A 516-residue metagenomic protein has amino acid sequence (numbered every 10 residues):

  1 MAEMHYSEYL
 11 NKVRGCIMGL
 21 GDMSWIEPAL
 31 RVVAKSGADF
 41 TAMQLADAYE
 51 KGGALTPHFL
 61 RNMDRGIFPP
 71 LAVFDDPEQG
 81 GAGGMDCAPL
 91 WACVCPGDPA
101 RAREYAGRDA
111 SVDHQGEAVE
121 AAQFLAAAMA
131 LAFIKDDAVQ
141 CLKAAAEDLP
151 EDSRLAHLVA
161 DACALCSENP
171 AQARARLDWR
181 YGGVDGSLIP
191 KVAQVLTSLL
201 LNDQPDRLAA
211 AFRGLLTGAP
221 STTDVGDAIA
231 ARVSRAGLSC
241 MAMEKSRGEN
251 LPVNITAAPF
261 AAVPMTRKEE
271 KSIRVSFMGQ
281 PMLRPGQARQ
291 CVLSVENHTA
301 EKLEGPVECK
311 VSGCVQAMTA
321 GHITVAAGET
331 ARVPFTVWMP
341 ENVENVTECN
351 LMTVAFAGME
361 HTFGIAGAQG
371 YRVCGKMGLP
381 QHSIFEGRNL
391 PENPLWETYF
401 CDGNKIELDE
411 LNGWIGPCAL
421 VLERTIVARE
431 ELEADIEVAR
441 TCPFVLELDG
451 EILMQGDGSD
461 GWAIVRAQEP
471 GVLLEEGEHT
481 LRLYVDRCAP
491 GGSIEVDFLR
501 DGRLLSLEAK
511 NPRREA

Functional and structural regions predicted by a protein language model:
M1-K271, L303-E304: Structured, active/binding-site neighborhoods that engage oxygen-rich ligands
P264-P285: Low-complexity, acidic Ser/Thr/Pro/Gly-rich terminal tails and inter-domain linkers that flank the onset of structured
S294-T299, R440: Asparagine-centered strand-capping/turn motif at beta-strand->loop junctions
C314-N342: Intrinsically disordered, low-complexity Pro/Gly/Ser/Thr-rich segments with frequent PxxP/GP/PP motifs and embedded
E341-L351: Short glycine/proline/serine/threonine-rich loop/turn segments at secondary-structure transition edges
M352-L411, T425, T480-A516: Accessory carbohydrate-binding/adhesion or oligomerization-edge regions at the termini of glycan-active proteins
A428, L432-E447, L481: Aromatic-lined ligand-binding clefts that engage carbohydrates, nucleic acids, or primary amines
V445-V496: Beta-strand-rich ligand-recognition modules
